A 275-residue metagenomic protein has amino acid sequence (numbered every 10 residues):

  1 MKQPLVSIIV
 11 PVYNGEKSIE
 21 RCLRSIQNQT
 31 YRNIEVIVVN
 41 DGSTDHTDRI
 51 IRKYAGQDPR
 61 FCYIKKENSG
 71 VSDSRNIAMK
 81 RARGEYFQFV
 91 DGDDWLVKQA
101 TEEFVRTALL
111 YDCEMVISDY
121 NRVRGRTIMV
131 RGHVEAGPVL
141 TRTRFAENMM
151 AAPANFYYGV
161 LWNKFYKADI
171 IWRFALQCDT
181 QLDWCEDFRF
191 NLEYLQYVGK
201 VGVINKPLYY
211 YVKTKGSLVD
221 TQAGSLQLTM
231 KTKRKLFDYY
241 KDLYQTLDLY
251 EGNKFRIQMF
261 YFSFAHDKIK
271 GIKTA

Functional and structural regions predicted by a protein language model:
M1-Q27: N-proximal low-complexity "stem/linker" segments adjacent to membrane-targeting elements
K17-E20, D45-Y54, W95, Q99: Acidic helix N-cap motif at the loop->helix transition within catalytic regions of sugar-transfer enzymes
S25, R32, N40-R49: A conserved acidic beta->alpha catalytic loop
N33-G42, C62-E67, D91-G92: Short beta-strand/loop segment that forms part of the nucleotide-sugar
K66-A82: Glycine-rich, basic loop-to-helix element that forms the pyrophosphate-binding segment of sugar-nucleotide handling
V71, G92-V201, V212-L228: Donor-binding/catalytic cores of nucleotide-activated saccharide and glycerol-phosphate transferases/polymerases
F87: Short aromatic/hydrophobic "clamp" motif used to bind/position activated sugar donors
V203, L208-A275: C-terminal subregions of glycosyltransferases and related glycan-biosynthesis enzymes
